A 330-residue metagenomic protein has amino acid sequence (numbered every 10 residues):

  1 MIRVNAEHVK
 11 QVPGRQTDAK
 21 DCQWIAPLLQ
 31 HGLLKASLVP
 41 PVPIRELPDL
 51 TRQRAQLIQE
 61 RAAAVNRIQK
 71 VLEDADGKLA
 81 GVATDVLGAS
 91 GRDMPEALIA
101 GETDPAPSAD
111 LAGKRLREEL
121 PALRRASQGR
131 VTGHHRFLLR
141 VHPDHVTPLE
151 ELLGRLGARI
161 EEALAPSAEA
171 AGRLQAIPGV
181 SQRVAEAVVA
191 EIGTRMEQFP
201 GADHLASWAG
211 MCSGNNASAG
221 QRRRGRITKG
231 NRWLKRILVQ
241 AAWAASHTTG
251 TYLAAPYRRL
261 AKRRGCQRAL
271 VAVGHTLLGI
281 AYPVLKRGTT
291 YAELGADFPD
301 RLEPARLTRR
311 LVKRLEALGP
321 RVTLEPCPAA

Functional and structural regions predicted by a protein language model:
M1-A330: A detector of single, family-specific signature residues that are central to catalytic or substrate-handling motifs
